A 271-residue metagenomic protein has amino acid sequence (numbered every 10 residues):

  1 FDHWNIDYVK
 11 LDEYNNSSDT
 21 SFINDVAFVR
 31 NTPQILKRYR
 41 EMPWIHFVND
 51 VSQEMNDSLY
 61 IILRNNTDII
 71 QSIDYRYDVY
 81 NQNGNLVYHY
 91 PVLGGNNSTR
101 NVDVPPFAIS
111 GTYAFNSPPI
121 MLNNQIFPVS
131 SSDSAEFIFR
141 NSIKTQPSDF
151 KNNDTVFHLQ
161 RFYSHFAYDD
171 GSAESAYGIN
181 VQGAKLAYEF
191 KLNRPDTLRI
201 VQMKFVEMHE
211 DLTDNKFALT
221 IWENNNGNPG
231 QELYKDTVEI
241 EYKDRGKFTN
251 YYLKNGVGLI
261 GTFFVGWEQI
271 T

Functional and structural regions predicted by a protein language model:
F1, Y60, P195-E210, V265-W267: A short beta-strand element within beta-rich, extracytoplasmic domains of secreted/secretory-pathway proteins
F1-D2, F127-K144, V201, T249-T271: Short, well-structured beta-strand segments enriched in hydrophobic/aromatic residues within extracellular or lumenal
H3-S52: Short, compositionally biased P/S/T/A/G/V-rich stretches that sit at domain boundaries
H3-T20, I143-L192: Short beta-strand elements
T20, S58, I69, S134 (+3 more regions): Coil residues (strongly favoring Ser/Thr
R38-I73, V79-N85, N96: Asparagine-centered strand-capping/turn motif at beta-strand->loop junctions
N85-S130: Intrinsically disordered, low-complexity Pro/Gly/Ser/Thr-rich segments with frequent PxxP/GP/PP motifs and embedded
D211-T271: Aromatic- and Gly/Pro-enriched, solvent-exposed loop/edge beta-strand patches characteristic of beta-rich domains
